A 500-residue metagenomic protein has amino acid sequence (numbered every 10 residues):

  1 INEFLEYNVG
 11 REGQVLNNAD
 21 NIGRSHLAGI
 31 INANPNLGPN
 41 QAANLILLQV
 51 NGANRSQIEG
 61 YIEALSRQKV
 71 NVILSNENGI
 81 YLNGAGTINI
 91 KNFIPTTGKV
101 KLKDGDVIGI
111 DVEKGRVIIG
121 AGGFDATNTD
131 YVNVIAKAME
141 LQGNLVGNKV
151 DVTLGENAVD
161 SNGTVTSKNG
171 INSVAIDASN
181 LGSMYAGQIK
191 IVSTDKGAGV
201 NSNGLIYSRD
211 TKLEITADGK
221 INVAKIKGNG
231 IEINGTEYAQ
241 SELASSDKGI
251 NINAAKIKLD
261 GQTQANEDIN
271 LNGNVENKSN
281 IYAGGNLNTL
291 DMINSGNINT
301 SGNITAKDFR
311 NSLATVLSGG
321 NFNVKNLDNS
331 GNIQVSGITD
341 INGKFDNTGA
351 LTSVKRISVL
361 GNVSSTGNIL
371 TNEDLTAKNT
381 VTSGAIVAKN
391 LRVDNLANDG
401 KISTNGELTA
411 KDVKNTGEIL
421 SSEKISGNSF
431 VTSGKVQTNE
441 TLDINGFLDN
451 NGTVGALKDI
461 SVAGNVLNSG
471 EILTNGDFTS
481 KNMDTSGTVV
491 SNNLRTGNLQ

Functional and structural regions predicted by a protein language model:
I1-R209, T216-D218: Solvent-exposed adhesion/ligand-recognition segments of exported proteins
I90, P95, V107-K114, F124-V134 (+3 more regions): Extended beta-solenoid/beta-helix repeat architectures
